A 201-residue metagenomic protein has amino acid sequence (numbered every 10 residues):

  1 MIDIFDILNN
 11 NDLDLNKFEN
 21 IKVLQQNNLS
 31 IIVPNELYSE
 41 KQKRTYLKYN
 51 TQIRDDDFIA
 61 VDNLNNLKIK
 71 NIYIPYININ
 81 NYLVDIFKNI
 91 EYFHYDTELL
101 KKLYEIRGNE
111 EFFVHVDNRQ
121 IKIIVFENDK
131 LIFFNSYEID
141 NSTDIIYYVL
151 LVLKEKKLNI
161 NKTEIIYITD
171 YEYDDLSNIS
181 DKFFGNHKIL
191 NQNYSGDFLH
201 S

Functional and structural regions predicted by a protein language model:
M1-I2, L64-L158: Small-residue (GG/TT-enriched) beta-loop-alpha framework at ligand/catalytic clefts
I2-Y104: Active-site neighborhood for divalent-cation/phosphate handling
D14-L24, I90, F112, K157-T169 (+1 more regions): Hydrophobic beta-strand segments of well-ordered beta-sheets in folded domains
L24-Q26, Y95, V116-D117, I168-D170: Short His-Asn-centered micro-motif
Q26, N35, F126-N128, S136 (+1 more regions): Surface loops and adjacent helix of pleckstrin homology
Y46-D57, R119-D129, K188-G196: Short, surface-exposed, charge-dense and proline/glycine-enriched linear segments
V61, K68-N71, I132-H200: Accessory, usually C-terminal, subdomains that scaffold auxiliary metal cofactors
N80-Y82, K88, S177-N178, L199-S201: Extended, charge-rich low-complexity interaction segments
